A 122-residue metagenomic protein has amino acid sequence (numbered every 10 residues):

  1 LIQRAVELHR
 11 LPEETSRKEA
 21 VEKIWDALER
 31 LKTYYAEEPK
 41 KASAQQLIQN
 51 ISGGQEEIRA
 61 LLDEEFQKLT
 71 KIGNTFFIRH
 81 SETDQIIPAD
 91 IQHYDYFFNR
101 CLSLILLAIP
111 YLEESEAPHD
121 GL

Functional and structural regions predicted by a protein language model:
L1-R17: Charged alpha-helical initiation segments
Q3-V6, W25, N74: Amphipathic, well-packed alpha-helical segments that form the structural scaffold of globular domains
E7-L11, T33, G53, R79-E82: General structural signal for alpha-helix termini and helix-helix connectors
R10, K32-A36, L106-I109, E113: Hydrophobic/aromatic-lined pockets within catalytic cores
E13-A20, K40, I58, L62 (+1 more regions): Residue-level recognition of alpha-helical structural elements
R17-A36: Hydrophobic alpha-helical packing segments in soluble, helical-rich domains
E37-S43: Short helix-loop boundary/capping segments
A44-L122: Long, charged low-complexity segments
